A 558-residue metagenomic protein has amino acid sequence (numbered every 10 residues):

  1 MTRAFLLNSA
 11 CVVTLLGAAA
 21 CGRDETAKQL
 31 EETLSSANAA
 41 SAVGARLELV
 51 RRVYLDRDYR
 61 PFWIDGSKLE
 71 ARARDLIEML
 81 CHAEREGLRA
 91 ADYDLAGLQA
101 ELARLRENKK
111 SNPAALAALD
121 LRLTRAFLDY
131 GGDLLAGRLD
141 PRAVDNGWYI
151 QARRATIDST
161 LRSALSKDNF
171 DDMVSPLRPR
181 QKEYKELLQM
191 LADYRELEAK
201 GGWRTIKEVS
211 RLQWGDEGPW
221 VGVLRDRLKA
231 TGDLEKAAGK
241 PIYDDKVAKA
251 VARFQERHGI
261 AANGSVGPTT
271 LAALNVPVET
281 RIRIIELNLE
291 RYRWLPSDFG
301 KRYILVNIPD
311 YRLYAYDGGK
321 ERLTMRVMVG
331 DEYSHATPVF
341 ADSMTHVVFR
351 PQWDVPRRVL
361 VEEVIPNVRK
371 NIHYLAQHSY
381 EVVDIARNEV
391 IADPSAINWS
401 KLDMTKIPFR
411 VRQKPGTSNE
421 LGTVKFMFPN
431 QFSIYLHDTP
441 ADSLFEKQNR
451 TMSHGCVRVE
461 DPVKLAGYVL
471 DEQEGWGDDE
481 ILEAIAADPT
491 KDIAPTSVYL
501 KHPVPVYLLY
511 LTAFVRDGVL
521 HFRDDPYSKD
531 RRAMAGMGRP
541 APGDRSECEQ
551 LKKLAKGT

Functional and structural regions predicted by a protein language model:
M1-A10: Bacterial N-terminal signal peptides that target proteins for export
V13-A20: Hydrophobic h-region of N-terminal signal peptides that target proteins for export in Gram-negative bacteria
A20-L55, L121, R125-D129, W148-A155 (+1 more regions): Well-ordered beta-sheet/strand-loop patches within structured domains
G22-R154: Cationic-aromatic interfacial patches
